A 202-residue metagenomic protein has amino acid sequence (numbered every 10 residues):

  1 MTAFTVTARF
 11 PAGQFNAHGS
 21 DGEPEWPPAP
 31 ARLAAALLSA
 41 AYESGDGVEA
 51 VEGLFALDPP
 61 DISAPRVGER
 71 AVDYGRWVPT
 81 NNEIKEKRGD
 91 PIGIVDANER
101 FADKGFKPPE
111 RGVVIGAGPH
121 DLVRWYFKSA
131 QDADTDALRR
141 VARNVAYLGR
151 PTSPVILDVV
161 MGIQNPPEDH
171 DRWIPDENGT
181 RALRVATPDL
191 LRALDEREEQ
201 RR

Functional and structural regions predicted by a protein language model:
M1-R202: Conserved active-site/ligand-binding neighborhood in enzyme cores
